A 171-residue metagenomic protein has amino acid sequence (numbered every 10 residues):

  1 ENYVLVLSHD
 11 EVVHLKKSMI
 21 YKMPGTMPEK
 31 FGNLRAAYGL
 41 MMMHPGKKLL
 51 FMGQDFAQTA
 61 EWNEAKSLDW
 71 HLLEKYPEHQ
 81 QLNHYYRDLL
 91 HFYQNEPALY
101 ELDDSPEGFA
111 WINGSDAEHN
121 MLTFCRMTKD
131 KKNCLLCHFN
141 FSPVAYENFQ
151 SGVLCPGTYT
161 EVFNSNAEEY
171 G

Functional and structural regions predicted by a protein language model:
E1: Active-site region of glycoside hydrolase catalytic domains
V6: Conserved oxyanion/phosphate-binding beta-strand-loop segments in alpha/beta enzyme cores
D10, L15-M19, G25-L50, Q54-G171: Carbohydrate-interacting/catalytic domains
